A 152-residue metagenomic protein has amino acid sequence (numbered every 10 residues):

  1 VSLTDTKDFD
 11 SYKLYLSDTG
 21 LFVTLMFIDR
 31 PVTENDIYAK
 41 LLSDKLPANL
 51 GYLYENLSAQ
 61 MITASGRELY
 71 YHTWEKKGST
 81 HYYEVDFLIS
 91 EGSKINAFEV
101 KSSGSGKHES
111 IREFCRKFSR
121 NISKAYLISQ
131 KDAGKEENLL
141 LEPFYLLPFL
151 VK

Functional and structural regions predicted by a protein language model:
V1-E84, I89: Accessory nucleic acid-recognition modules appended to NTPase machines
Y15, F98, Y126-I128: Hydrophobic/aromatic beta-strand patches that form the interior of the parallel beta-sheet core in alpha/beta enzyme
E68, S123-K124: Residues at the starts of beta-strands that form the adenosine-phosphate
Y83, K107-I111: Residues at alpha-helix caps and immediate loop-helix transition turns in enzyme cores, especially N- and C-cap
I89-A97: Active-site beta-strand-loop-beta-strand hairpin of nuclease catalytic cores that positions key catalytic residues
V100-H108: Short beta-strand-loop-alpha-helix junction that forms the active-site gateway of nucleic-acid-processing nucleases
F114-S123: Arginine/glycine-rich "motif VI" loop of SF2 helicases in the C-terminal RecA-like domain
Q130-K152: Domain-level recognition of nuclease-like catalytic cores that cleave nucleotide substrates
